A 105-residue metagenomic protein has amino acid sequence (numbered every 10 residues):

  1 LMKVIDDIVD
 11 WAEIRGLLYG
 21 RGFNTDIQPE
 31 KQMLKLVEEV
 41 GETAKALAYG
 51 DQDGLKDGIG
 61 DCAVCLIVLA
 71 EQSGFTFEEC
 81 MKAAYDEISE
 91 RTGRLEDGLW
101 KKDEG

Functional and structural regions predicted by a protein language model:
L1-I59, A63-G105: Flexible "arm" and connector segments at domain edges
